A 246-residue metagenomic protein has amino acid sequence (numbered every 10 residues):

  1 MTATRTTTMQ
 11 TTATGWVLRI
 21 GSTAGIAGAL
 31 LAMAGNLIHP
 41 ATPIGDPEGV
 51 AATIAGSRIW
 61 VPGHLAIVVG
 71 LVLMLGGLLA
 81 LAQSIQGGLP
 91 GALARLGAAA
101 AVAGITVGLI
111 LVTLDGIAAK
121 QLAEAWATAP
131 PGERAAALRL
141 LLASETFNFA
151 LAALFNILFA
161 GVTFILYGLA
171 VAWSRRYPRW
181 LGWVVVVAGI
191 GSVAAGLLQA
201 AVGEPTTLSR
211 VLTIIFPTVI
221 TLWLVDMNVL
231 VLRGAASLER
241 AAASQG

Functional and structural regions predicted by a protein language model:
T2-G246: Hydrophobic, aromatic-enriched alpha-helical segments typical of multi-pass transmembrane helices
